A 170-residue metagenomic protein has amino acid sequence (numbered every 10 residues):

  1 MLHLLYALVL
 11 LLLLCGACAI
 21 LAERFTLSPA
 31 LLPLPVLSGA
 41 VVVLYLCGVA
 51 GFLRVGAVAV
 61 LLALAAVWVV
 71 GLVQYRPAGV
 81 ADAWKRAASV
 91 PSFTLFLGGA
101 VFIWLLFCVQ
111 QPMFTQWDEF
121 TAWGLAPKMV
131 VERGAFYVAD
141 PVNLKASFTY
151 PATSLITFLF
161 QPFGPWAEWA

Functional and structural regions predicted by a protein language model:
M1-A87: Membrane-embedded, hydrophobic transmembrane alpha-helices
S28, S38, S89-S92, S147 (+1 more regions): Generic serine detector
A88-V109: Internal/C-terminal transmembrane anchor helices
F102-A170: Active-site lumenal/periplasmic loops and adjacent helix-entry segments of GT-C-fold, multi-pass membrane
